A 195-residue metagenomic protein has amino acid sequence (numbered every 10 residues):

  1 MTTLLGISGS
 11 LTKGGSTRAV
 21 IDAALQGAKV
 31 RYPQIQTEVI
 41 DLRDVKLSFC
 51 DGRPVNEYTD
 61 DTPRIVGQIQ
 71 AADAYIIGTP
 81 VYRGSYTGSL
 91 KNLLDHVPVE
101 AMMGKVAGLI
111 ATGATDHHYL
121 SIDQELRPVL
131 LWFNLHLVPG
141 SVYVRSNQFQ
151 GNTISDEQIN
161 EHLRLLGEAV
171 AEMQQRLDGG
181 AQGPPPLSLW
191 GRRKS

Functional and structural regions predicted by a protein language model:
M1-D95, E157, E161-R164, A171 (+1 more regions): N-terminal beta1-alpha1-beta2 submodule of the flavodoxin-like/Rossmannoid cofactor-binding fold
L11-G14, G113-H117, Q148-F149: Short histidine/acidic/glycine/proline-rich micro-motifs that form metal- and phosphate-coordinating active-site loops
G27, R31, V129-H136, R145 (+2 more regions): Change "in soluble alpha/beta enzymes" to "in soluble alpha/beta proteins
P33, M102-V106, L135: A short helix->loop->beta-strand "cap" motif at the edges of active sites that frequently abuts
E38-L47, V99, L131-Q150: Mobile beta-alpha loop/short-helix "lid" or hinge segments that flank ligand
G88-I110: A contiguous binding-surface segment within folded domains or other stable secondary-structure elements
A107-R145, E161: Short, glycine-/small-residue-rich phosphate/pyrophosphate-handling segment
G140, S146-L177: A contiguous, mid-protein "functional segment" used to position or interact with cofactors/ions or partner subunits
